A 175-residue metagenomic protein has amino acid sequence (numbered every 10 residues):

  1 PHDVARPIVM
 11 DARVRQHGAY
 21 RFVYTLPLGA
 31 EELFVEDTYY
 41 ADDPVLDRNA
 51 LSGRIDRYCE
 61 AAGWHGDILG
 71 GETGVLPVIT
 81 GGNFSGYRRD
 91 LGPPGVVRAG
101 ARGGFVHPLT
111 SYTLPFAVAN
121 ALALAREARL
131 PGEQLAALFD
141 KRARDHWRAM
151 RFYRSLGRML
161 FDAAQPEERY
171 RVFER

Functional and structural regions predicted by a protein language model:
P1-S52, D56: Conserved FAD-binding catalytic core of PHBH/FMO-like flavoproteins
V4, P93-P94, G132-E133: Short, glycine- and charge-enriched coil/turn segments that flank and shape catalytic ligand pockets
A12-P27, P77-R98, H146-D162: A broadly tuned preference for mixed-charge, low-complexity surface segments
R15-H17, Y39-L124: FAD/FMN-dependent oxidoreductases across multiple families
L122-R175: C-terminal helical "tail/cap" subdomain of flavin- and related membrane-associated enzymes
